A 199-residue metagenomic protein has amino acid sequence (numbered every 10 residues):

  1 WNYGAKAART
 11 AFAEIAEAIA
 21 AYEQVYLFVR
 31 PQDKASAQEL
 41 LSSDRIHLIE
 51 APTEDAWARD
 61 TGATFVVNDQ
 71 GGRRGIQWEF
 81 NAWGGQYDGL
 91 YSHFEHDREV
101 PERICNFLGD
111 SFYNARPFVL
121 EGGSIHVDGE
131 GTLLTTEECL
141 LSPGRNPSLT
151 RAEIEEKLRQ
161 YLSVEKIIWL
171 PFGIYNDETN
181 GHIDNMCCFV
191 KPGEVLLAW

Functional and structural regions predicted by a protein language model:
W1-W199: The feature marks the mature, well-folded catalytic cores of soluble enzymes
